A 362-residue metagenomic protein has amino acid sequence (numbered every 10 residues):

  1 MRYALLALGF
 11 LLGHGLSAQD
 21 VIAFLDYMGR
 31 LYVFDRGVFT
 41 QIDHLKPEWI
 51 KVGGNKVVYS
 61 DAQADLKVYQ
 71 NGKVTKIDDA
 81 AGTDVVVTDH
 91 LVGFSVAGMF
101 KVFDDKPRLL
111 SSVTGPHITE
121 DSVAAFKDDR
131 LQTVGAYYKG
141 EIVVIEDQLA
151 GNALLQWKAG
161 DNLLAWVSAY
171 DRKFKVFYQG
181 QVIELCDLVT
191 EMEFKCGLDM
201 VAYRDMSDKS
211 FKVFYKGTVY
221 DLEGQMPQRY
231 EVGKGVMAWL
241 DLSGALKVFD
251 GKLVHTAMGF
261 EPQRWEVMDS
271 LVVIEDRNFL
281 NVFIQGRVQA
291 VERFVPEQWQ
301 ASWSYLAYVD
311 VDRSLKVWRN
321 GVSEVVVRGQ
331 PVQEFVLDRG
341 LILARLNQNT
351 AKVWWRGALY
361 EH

Functional and structural regions predicted by a protein language model:
Y3-L16: Sec-dependent N-terminal signal peptides
A18-Q41, V68, M99-V102, P107: An edge-strand/N-cap motif at the start of beta-rich repeat modules
A23-F24, Y59, F94, A125-F126 (+6 more regions): Residue position within the beta-strands of beta-propeller blades
G29-Y32, Q63-Y69, G98-F103, R130-A136 (+6 more regions): Structural motif
G37-D43, G72-D78, K106-V113, E141-Q148 (+6 more regions): A short beta-strand motif characteristic of beta-propeller blades
H44-N55, D79-H90, S112-V123, A150-D161 (+5 more regions): Repeated scaffold domains used in trafficking and secretory/extracellular systems, primarily beta-propellers
P116-H117, D128-F211, G217, E223: Solenoidal tandem-repeat scaffolds enriched in leucines and small polar residues
G321-V322, R328-H362: Blade-level signature of beta-propeller repeat domains, shared across WD40, Kelch, NHL, RCC1 and BNR/Asp-box propellers
